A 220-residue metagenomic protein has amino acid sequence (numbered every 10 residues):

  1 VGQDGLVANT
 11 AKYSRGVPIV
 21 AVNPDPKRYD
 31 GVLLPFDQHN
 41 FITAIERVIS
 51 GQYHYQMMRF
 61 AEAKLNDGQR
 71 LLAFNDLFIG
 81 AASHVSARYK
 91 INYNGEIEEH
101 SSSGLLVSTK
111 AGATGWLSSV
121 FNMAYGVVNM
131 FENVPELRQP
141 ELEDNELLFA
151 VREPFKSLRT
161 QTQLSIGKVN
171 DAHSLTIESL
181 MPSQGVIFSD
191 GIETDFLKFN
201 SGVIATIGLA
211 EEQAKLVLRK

Functional and structural regions predicted by a protein language model:
V1-G2: Glycine-rich phosphate-binding loop
G5-A11, A113-L117: Short glycine/serine/threonine-rich phosphate/pyrophosphate-binding segments that cradle anionic phosphate groups
V7-V20, N40-R47: A generic, well-ordered mixed alpha/beta core segment in the N-terminal half of proteins
S14-L33: Short, acidic/small-residue loops that bind anionic groups at enzyme active sites
V20, V107-T109, F188: Short conserved micro-motifs on helix faces and helix-strand junctions that flank and scaffold key functional residues
V22, A111-T114: Single, functionally critical "micro-switch" positions that shape active/binding sites and transmembrane helices
K27-L105, T114-K220: Catalytic phosphate-donor-binding core of small-molecule kinases
